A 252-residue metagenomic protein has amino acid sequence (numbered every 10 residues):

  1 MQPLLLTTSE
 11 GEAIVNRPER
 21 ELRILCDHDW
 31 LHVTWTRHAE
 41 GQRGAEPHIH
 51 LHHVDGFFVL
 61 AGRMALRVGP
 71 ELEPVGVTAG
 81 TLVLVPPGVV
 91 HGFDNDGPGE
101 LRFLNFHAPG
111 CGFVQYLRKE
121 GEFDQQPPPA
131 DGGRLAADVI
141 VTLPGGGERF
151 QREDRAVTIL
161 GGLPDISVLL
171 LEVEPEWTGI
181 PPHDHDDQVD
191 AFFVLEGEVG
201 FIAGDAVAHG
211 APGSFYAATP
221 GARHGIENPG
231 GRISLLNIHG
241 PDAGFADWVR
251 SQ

Functional and structural regions predicted by a protein language model:
M1-T34, E40, E46, R118-S167 (+1 more regions): A short, N-terminal "cap"/entry segment at the start of jelly-roll beta-barrel domains of the cupin/DSBH fold
D29, R67-E71, E153, P164 (+3 more regions): Short strand-coil-strand connectors
D29-L31, A39-R43, R63-M64, G110 (+5 more regions): Short, charged/polar surface micro-motifs in flexible loops or helix N-caps
D29-W30, H52, E71, P98-G99 (+3 more regions): Short strand-connecting beta-turns/loops that link adjacent beta-strands
R37-A39, I49-L66, F106, E172-E174 (+1 more regions): Short, conserved beta-strand element in jelly-roll/cupin
A45-P47, L66-R67, V75, V85 (+7 more regions): Short beta-strand His + acidic residue motifs that chelate non-heme Fe in jelly-roll/DSBH and cupin folds
E71-P87, D205-P220: Short acidic-glycine-tyrosine-enriched beta hairpin
G92-I140, G225, P229-Q252: Double-stranded beta-helix
